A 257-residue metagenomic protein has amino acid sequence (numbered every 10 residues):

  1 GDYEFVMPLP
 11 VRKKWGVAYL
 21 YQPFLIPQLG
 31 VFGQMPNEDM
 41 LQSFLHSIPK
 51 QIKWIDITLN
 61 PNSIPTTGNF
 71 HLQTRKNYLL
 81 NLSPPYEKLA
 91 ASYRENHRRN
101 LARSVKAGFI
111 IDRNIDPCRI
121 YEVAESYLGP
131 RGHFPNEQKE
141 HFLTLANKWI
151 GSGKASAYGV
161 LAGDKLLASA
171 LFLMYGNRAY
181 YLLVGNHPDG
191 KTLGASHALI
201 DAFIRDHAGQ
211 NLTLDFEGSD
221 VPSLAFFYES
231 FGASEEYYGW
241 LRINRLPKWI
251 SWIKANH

Functional and structural regions predicted by a protein language model:
G1-G16, N60-T192, S230: A conserved beta-strand-loop-helix scaffold within acyl/acetyltransferase catalytic domains
P10-L72, G176-S234: Acyl-donor binding region in acyl/amide transferases
K76-N77, S234-L246: Conserved catalytic-core motifs of GNAT/GCN5-like acyltransferases
V123, A225-F226, P247-K248: Short Asp/Glu-rich motifs
G132, K154, N211-L212, E235-E236: Secondary-structure boundary/capping signal
N244-H257: Membrane-proximal basic amphipathic "stem/tether" segments
